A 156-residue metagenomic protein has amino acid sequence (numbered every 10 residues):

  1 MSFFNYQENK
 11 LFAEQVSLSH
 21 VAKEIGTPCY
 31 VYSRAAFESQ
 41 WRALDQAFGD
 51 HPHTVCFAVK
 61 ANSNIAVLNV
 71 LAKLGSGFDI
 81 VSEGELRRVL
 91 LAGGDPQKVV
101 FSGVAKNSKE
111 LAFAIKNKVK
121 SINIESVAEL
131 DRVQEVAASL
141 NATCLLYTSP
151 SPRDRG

Functional and structural regions predicted by a protein language model:
M1-V16, H20-K23, T27, Y32: N-terminal hydrophobic targeting/anchoring segments and the immediately downstream early-domain regions of hydrolases
A36-N117: N-terminal active-site wall of soluble small-molecule enzyme domains
G94, V136-A138: Helix-loop-beta element that forms the nucleotide-linked donor phosphate-binding surface in glycosyltransferases
K120-N123: Hydrophobic or amphipathic alpha-helical targeting/insertion segments
S126: Phosphate/diphosphate-binding loops
E129-V136: Active-site-adjacent beta->alpha loops and helix N-cap segments on the catalytic face of soluble alpha/beta enzymes
N141-L145: Glycine-rich, aromatic-flanked loop segments that form ligand/cofactor-binding clefts across common enzyme folds
Y147-G156: Single conserved hydrophobic/aromatic residue that forms the stacking wall/gate of nucleotide- or nucleobase-binding
